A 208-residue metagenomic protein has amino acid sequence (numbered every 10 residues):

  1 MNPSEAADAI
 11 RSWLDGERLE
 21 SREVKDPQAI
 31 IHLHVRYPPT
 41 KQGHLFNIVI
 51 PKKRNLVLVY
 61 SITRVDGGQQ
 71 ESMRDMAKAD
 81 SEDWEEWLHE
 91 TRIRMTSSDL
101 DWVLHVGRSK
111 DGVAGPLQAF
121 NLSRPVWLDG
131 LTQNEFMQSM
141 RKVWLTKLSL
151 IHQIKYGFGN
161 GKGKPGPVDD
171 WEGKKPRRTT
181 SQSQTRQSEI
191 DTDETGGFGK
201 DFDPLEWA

Functional and structural regions predicted by a protein language model:
M1-V57: Charge-rich, low-complexity N-terminal segments
R11, G16, S97-D101, L128 (+3 more regions): Intrinsically disordered, low-complexity regions
F46-D75: Short, conserved beta-strand/beta-arch hydrophobic-aromatic motifs that form part of recognition grooves or interface
N55-Y60, A114-L128: Glycine-rich, often proline-containing surface loops adjacent to acidic residues and nearby aromatics that form
R64-A119: Short, internal acidic amphipathic alpha-helical interface segments that mediate docking to partner proteins
R64-G68, V126-Q133: A generic structural motif
M76-D99, L128-G161: Ampiphathic alpha-helical segments that act as solvent-exposed interaction surfaces
K155-A208: Short, highly charged C-terminal tails/helix-capping segments
